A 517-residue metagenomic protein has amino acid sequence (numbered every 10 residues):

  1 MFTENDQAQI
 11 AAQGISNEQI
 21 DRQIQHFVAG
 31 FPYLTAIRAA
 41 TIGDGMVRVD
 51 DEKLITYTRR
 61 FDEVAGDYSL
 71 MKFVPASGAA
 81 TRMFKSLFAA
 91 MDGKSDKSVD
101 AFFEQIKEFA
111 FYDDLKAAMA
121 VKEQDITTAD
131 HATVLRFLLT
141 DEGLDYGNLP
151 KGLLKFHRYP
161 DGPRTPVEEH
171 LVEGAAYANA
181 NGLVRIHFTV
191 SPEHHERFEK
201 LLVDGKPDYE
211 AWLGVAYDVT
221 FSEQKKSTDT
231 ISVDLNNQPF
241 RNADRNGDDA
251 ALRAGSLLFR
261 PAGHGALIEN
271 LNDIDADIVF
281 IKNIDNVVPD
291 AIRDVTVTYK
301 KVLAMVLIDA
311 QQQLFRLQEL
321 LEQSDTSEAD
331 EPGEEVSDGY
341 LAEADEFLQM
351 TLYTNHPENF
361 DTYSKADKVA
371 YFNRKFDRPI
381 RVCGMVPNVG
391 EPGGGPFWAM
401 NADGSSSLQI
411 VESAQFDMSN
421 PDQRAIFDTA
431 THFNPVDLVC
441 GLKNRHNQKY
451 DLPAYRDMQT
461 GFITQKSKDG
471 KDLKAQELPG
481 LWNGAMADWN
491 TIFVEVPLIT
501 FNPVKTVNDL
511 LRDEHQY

Functional and structural regions predicted by a protein language model:
M1-I42: N-terminal regions that are enriched for targeting/export leaders and immediately downstream pro/stem segments
I10, A39-V389, G394, W398-I410 (+4 more regions): Domain-scale recognition of functional cores that engage charged ligands
A12-I15, D330, N444-Q448: Long, charged, low-complexity, helical-prone intrinsically disordered regions
Q25-P32, T140-Y146, G339-Y340, H446-L452: Short low-complexity stretches enriched in small and charged residues
L352-R381, V386, G390-G395, S405-V411 (+1 more regions): Primarily single-stranded nucleic-acid-binding OB-fold modules
